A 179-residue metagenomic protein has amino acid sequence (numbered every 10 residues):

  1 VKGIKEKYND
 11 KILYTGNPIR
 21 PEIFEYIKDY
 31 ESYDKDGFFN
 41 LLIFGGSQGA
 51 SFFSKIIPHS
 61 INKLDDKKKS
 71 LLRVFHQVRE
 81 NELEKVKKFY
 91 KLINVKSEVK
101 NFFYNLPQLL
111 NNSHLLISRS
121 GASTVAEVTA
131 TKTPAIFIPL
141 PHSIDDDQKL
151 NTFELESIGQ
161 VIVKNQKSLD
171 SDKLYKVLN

Functional and structural regions predicted by a protein language model:
V1, G16, I138-P141, K164-K167: Short beta->alpha connector loops at strand-helix junctions that form conserved, small/polar/Pro-enriched
V1-K28: Active-site-proximal region of nucleotide-activated glycan assembly enzymes, centered on histidine/acidic-rich loops
V1-Y8, K85, T124, D145-T152: Short, glycine/polar-rich helix-capping loops at beta-to-alpha or helix-loop-helix junctions that flank or form
K2, G46, R79, S120-G121 (+1 more regions): Short glycine-/small-residue-rich Rossmann-like dinucleotide-binding loops
G3-I12, E84-L92, L109, V128: Short loop/helix-cap segments at secondary-structure boundaries that form the rim of catalytic
K28-L115, K149-T152, S157, K164-Y175: Donor-nucleotide binding loops and adjacent catalytic segments primarily of GT-B fold Leloir glycosyltransferases
N111-A126, T133-P134: Acidic donor-binding loop of glycosyltransferase active sites
S118, P134-D145: Short hydrophobic beta-strand element within catalytic cores of glycosyltransferases and related nucleotide-activated
